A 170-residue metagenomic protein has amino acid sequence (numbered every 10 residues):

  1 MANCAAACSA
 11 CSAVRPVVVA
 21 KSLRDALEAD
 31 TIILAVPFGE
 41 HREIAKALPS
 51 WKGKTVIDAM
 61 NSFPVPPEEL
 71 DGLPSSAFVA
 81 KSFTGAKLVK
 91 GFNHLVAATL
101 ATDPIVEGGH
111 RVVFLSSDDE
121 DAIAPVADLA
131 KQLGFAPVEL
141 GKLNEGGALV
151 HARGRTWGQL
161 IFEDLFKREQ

Functional and structural regions predicted by a protein language model:
M1-T31, G39-S50: Conserved N-terminal Rossmann-fold NAD(P) cofactor-binding segment
A5, S9, P67-L70, A136 (+1 more regions): Structural/interface elements that position substrates and couple domains in central-metabolism enzymes
S12-P16, W51, P74, I105-G109 (+1 more regions): Short, hinge-like loop/turn segments at secondary-structure boundaries
V18-V19, T55, K87, A136: Conserved beta-strand segments of alpha/beta enzyme cores
D25-A26, P49, K81, P104-G108: Solvent-exposed alpha-helices and their adjacent loops that cap or buttress functional pockets in soluble metabolic
I33-L34, F38-V96: Rossmann-like NAD(P)(H) cofactor-binding subdomain of soluble oxidoreductases
P64-D71, A77-F78, D103-D121: Short beta-strand and adjoining strand-loop segment in the mid-core of the Rossmann-like NAD(P)-dependent dehydrogenase
T99, R111-Q170: Active-site-lining helix/loop region of Rossmann-like oxidoreductase modules
